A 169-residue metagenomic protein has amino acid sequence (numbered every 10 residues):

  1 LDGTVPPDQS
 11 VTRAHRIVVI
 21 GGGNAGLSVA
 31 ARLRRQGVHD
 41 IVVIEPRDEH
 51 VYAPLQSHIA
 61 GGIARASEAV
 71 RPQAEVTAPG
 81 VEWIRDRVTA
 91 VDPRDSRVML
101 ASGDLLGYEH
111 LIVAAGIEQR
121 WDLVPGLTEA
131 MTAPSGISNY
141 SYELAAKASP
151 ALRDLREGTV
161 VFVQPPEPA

Functional and structural regions predicted by a protein language model:
L1-H15, V81-P168: FAD-binding core/adjacent interface of flavoenzyme oxidoreductases
V5-E82, P166-A169: Beta1-alpha1 glycine-rich phosphate/pyrophosphate-binding loop at the start of Rossmann-like nucleotide-binding domains
